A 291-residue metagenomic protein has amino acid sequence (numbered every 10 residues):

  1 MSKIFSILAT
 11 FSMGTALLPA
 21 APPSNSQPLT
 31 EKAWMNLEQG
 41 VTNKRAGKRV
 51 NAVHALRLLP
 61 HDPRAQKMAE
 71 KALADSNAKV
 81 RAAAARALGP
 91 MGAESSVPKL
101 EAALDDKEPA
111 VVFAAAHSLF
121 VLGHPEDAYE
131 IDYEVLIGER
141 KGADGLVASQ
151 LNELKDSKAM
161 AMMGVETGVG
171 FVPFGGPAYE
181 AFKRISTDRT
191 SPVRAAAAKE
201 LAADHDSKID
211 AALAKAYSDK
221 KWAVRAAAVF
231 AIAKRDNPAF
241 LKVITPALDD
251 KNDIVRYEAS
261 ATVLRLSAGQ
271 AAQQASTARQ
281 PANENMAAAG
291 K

Functional and structural regions predicted by a protein language model:
S6-A16: Bacterial N-terminal signal peptides
Q27-G40, H61-A74, A93-D105, H124-I137 (+4 more regions): Amphipathic alpha-helical scaffolding segments comprising HEAT/armadillo-like alpha-solenoid repeats
T42-R86: N-terminal, post-signal-peptide region of Sec/Tat-exported proteins
K44-R45, S76-N77, K107-E108, E139-R140 (+3 more regions): Short inter-helical turns and helix N-cap capping residues of alpha-solenoid HEAT/ARM repeat scaffolds
R49, R81, V112-F113, D144 (+3 more regions): Residue-level detector of extended alpha-helical repeat arrays and alpha-solenoid scaffolds
A52, A84, A115-A116, V147 (+3 more regions): Conserved hydrophobic register position within alpha-solenoid helical repeats
G145-M160, F174-R189: Acidic, Ser/Thr- and Gly/Pro-rich intrinsically disordered linkers and low-complexity segments that flank or connect
